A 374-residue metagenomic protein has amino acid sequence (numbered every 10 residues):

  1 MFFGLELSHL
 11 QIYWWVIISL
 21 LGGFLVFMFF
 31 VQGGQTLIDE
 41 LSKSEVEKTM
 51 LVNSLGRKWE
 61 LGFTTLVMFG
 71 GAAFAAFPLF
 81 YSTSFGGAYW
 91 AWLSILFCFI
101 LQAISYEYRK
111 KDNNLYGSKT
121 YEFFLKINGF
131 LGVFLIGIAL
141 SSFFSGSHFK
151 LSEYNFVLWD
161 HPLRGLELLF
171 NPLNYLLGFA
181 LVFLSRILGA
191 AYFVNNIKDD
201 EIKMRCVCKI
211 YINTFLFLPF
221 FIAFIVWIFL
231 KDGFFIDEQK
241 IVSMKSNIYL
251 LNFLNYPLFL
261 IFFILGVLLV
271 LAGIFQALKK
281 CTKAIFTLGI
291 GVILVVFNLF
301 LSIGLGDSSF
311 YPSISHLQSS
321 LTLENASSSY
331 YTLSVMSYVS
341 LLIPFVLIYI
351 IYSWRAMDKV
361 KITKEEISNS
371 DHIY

Functional and structural regions predicted by a protein language model:
M1-F63, V67-G70: N-terminal signal-anchor module of multipass membrane proteins
F2-L5, S243-N247, P312-T332: Short, membrane-exposed interhelical loops at transmembrane-helix boundaries
Q11-S19, S118-L135, M204-F217, A277-I293: Alpha-helical transmembrane segments and their helix-start/interface "positive-inside/aromatic belt" motifs in integral
V26-D39, I100-N114, L140-F156, F179-E201 (+2 more regions): Juxtamembrane interface elements at the cytosolic ends of transmembrane helices in multi-pass membrane proteins
S84-W92, L101-F183: Membrane-interface helix-loop-helix junctions at boundaries between adjacent transmembrane segments
L140-L158, V226-I241, S302-H316: Membrane-helix interface motif
R164-F220: Loop-centered beta-sheet repeat module
R164-L184, L250-L268, S327-V346: Hydrophobic alpha-helical transmembrane segments
